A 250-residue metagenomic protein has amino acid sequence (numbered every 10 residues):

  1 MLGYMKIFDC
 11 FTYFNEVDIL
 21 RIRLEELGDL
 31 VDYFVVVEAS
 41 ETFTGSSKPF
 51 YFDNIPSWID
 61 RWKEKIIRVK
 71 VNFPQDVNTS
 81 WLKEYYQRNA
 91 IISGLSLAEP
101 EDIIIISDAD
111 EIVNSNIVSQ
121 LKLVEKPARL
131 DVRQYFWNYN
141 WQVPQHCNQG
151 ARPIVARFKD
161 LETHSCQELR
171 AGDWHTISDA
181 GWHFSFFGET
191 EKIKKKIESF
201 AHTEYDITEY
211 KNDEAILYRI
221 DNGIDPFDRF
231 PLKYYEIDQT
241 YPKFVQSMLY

Functional and structural regions predicted by a protein language model:
L2-D29: N-proximal low-complexity "stem/linker" segments adjacent to membrane-targeting elements
K6-F8, Y33, I103: Structural motif
T12-F14, A39-S40, N114, R133: An acidic- and aromatic-residue-enriched active-site/binding cleft used to recognize and process polar
L24-D32, S119-K126: Short, surface-exposed basic-aromatic patches at helix termini and helix-loop junctions that form
G28-K83: Acidic donor-binding segment of Leloir-type glycosyltransferases
K70-V71, Q75-L97, D102, E111-Y250: Catalytic-site signature of metal-activated, phosphate-bearing donor transferases, centered on the GT-A/GT-A-like
